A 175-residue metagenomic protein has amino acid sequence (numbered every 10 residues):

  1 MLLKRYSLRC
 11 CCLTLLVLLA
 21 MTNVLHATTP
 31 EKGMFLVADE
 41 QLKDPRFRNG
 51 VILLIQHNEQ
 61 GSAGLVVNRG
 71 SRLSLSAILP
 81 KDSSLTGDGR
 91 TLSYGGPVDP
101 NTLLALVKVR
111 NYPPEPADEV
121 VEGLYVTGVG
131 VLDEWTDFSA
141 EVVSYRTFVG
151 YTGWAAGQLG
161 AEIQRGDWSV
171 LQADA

Functional and structural regions predicted by a protein language model:
L2-C12: Bacterial N-terminal signal peptides that target proteins for export
K4-Y6, L25, G61: Generic extreme N-terminus detector
C10-N23: Bacterial N-terminal signal peptides
A27-A175: A short aromatic-anchored loop/beta-hairpin motif
